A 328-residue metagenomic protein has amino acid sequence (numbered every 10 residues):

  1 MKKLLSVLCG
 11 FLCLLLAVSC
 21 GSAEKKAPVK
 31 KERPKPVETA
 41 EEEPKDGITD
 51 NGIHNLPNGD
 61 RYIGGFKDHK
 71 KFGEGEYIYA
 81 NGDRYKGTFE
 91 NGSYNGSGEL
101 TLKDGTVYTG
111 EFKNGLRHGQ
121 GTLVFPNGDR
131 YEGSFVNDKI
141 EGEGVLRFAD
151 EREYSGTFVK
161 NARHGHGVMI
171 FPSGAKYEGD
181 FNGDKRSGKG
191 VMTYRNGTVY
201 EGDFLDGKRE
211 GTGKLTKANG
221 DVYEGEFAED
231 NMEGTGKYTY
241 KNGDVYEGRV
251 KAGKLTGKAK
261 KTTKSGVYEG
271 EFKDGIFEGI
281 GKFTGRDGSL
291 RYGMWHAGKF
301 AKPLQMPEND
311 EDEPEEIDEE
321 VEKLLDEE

Functional and structural regions predicted by a protein language model:
M1-L8: Bacterial N-terminal signal peptides that target proteins for export
C9-L14: Hydrophobic helical h-region of N-terminal Sec-dependent signal peptides in bacterial secretory/periplasmic proteins
V18-S19: C-terminal motif of bacterial Sec signal peptides marking the signal peptidase cleavage site
E24-T39: Short, low-complexity, disordered segments immediately C-terminal to signal peptides in bacterial exported proteins
A40-K45, R61-F72, R84-N95, V107-H118 (+8 more regions): Conserved anchor residues at repeat-unit boundaries in beta-strand-based tandem repeats, strongest for the MORN repeat
N58, N81, D104, N127 (+7 more regions): Acidic/polar residues in short coil/turn loops that connect beta-strands within repeat-based beta-sheet scaffolds
F300-E328: Terminal, low-structured helical/coil segments at or just beyond the last alpha-helical repeat
